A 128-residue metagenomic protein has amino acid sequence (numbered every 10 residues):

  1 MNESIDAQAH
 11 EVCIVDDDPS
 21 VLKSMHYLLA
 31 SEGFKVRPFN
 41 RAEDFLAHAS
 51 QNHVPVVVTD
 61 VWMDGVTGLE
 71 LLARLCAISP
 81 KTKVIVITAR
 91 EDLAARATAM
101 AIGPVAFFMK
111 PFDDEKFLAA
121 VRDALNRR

Functional and structural regions predicted by a protein language model:
M1-C13, P19-H26, A77, E115-R128: Non-catalytic signal-transmission and effector/linker regions of two-component phosphorelay proteins
L22, D64-G65, D92: The feature encodes the CheY-like receiver
P38-V56: Acidic, metal-coordinating helix/loop segments flanking the phosphotransfer/catalytic sites of two-component signaling
N40-R41, T67-E70: Acidic catalytic/metal-coordinating carboxylates
V57, V61-W62: The short loop immediately C-terminal to the conserved phospho-acceptor aspartate in CheY-like receiver
E70, E91-A106: Alpha4 helix (beta4-alpha4-beta5 surface) of REC/receiver domains from two-component response regulators
K110: A Lys-centered signature of the CheY-like receiver
